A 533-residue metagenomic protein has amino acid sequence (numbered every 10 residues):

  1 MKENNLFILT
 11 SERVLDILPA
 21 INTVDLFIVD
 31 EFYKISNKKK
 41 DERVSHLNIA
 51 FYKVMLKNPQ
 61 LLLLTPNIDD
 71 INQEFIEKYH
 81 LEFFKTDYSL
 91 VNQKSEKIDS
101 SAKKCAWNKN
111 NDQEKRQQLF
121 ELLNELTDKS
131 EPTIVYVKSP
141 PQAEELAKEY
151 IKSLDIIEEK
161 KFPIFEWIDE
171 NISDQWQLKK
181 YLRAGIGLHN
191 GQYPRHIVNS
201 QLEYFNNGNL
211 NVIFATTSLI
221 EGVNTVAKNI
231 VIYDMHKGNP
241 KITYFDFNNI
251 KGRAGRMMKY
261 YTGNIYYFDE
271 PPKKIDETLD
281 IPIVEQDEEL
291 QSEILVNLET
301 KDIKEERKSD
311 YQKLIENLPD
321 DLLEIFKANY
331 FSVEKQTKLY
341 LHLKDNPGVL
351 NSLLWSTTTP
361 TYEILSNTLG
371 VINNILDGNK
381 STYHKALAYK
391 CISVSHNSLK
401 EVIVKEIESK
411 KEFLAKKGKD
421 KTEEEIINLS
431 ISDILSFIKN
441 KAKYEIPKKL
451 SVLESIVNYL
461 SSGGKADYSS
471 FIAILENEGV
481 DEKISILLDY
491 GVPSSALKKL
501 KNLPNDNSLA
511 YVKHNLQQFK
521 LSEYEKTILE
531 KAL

Functional and structural regions predicted by a protein language model:
M1-L6, I17-L18, F120-V212, A227 (+5 more regions): Conserved C-terminal RecA-like helicase domain
F7-T10, I28, P59-P66, V212-A215: Structural recognition of the conserved hydrophobic beta-strand(s) that form the central parallel beta-sheet of P-loop
S11-Q60: SF2 helicase catalytic motif II
T23-I28, N211-H236, N248, G263-F268: A short beta-strand element within the Helicase C-terminal
Y52, N58-Y150, L182, G187: Conserved interdomain linker/interface between the two RecA-like ATPase lobes of SF2 helicase motors
M55-Q60, N229, H236-V284: Conserved segment of the helicase C-terminal RecA-like domain
K274-L323: Long, hydrophobic alpha-helical segments
E306-L533: C-terminal accessory/interaction regions of large nucleic acid-associated machines
